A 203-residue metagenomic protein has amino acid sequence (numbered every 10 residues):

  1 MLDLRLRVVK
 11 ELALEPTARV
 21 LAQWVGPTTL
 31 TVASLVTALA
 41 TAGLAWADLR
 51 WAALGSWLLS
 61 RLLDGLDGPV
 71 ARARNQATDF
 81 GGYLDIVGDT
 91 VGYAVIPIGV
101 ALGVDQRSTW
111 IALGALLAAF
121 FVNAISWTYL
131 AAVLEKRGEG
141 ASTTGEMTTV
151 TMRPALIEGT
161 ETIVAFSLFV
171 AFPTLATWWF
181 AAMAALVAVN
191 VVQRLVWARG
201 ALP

Functional and structural regions predicted by a protein language model:
M1-L21, T90-P203: A feature for the membrane-embedded catalytic helix bundles of lipid/isoprenoid biosynthetic enzymes
M1-V20, R61-A77, G81: Cytosolic-side membrane-entry/anchor segment at the start of a transmembrane helix
Q23-L30: Active-site flanking loop/helix segments enriched in acidic
T31-F80, A115-A118, L175-A188: Membrane-embedded alpha-helical segments that form the functional core of polytopic membrane enzymes, especially those
L62-V70, Y83, V87, V91 (+2 more regions): Active-site His/Glu-centered metal-binding helix of metallohydrolases
